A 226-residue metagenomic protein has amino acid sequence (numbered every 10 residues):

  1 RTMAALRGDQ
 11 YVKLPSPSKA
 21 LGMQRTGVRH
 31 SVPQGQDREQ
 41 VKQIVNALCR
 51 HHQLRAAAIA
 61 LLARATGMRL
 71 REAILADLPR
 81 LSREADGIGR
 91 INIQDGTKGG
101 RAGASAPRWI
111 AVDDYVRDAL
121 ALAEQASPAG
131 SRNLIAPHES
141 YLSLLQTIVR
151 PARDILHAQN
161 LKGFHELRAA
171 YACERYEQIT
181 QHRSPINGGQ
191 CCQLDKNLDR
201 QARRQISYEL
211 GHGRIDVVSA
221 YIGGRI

Functional and structural regions predicted by a protein language model:
R1-K19, M68-R71: N-terminal DNA-binding recognition helix of tyrosine site-specific recombinases/integrases
M23-Q43, G99-D114, A129-R132: DNA breakage-rejoining catalytic core of tyrosine-based enzymes
R38-L70, N197-R200: Basic, Lys/Arg- and aromatic-enriched nucleic-acid-binding interface segment
C49-R50, L142-R150, L198-R203: Catalytic phosphate/metal-binding cores of nucleic-acid and nucleotide-processing enzymes, i.e., regions that mediate
L61, R168-H212, I226: C-terminal catalytic core of tyrosine-transesterase DNA break-rejoin enzymes
L75-L120: Conserved tyrosine-mediated DNA breakage-rejoining catalytic core shared by Y-recombinases
S82, H212-V217: Short, basic interhelical loop/turn and adjoining N-cap of the next helix at nucleic-acid- or acidic-partner-contacting
D113-T180: Active-site/catalytic core of tyrosine-dependent DNA strand-transfer enzymes
